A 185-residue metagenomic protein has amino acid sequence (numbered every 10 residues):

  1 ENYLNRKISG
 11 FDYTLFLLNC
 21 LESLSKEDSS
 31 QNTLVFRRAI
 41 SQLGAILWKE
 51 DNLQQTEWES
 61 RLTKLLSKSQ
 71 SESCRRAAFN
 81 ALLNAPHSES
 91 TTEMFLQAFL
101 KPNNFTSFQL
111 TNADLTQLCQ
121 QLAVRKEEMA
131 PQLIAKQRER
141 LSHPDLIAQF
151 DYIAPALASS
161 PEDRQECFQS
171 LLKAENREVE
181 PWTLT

Functional and structural regions predicted by a protein language model:
E1-T185: Long, ordered, helix-rich scaffold segments
